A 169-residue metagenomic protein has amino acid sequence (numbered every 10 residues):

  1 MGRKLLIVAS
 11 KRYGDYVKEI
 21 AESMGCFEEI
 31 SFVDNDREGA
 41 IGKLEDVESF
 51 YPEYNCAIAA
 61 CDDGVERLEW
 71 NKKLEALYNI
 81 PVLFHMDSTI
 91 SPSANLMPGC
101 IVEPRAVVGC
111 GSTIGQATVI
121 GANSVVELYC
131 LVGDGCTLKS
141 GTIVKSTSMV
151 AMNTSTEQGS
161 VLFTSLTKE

Functional and structural regions predicted by a protein language model:
M1-M86: Terminal amphipathic alpha-helical/low-complexity segments used for targeting or macromolecular assembly
V82-E169: Structural signal for interior beta-strand "rungs" in well-ordered beta-sheet cores of soluble enzyme domains
